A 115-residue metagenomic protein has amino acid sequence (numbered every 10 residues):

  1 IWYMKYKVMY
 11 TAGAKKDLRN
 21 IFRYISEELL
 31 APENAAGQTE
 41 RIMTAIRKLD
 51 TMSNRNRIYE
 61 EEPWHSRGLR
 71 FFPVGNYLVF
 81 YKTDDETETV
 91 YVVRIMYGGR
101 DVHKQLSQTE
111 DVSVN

Functional and structural regions predicted by a protein language model:
I1, V74-N115: Enriched for short, Lys/Arg-rich terminal
I1-H65, D111-N115: Basic, Lys/Arg-enriched alpha-helical interface segments
K5, R41, R55-R57, R70 (+3 more regions): Basic side chains
Y6, Y10, F22-Y24, F71-F72 (+2 more regions): Aromatic side chains
M52-E86: Basic/aromatic recognition patch in beta-strand/loop cores that engages polyanionic ligands
